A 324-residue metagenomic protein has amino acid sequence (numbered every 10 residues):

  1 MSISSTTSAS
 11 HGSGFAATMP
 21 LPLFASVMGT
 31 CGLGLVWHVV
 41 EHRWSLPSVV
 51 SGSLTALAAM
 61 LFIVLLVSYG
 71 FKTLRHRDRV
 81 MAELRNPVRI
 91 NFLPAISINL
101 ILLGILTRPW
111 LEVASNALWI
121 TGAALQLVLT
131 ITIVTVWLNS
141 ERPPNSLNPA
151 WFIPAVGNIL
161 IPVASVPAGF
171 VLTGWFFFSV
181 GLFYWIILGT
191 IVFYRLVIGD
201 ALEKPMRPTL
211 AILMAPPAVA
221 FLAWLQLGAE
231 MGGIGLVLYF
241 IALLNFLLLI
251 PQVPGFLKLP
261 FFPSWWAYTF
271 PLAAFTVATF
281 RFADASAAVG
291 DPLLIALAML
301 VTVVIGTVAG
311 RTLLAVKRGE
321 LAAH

Functional and structural regions predicted by a protein language model:
I3, T7-V36, T55, R77-L102 (+8 more regions): Juxtamembrane helix-loop boundaries in multi-pass membrane proteins
A16, W44-T55, R85-P87, V113-L118 (+3 more regions): Interfacial loop-to-helix junctions that mark the boundaries of transmembrane helices in multi-pass membrane
M28-L35, T55-A58, F62-K72, I98 (+10 more regions): Helical transmembrane-bundle signal
V40, P47-V50, I198-A201, T209-G233 (+1 more regions): Membrane-helix boundary elements
R43-L46, V171, G228-I234, F256-P260 (+1 more regions): Extracellular/periplasmic helix-loop-helix junctions in multi-pass membrane proteins
S45-A114: Membrane helical hairpin/interfacial module
G52-V64, V113-L127, L172-I187, G233-L244 (+1 more regions): Structural signature of hydrophobic alpha-helical transmembrane segments
L225-L272: Glycine/small-residue-rich hydrophobic helix-like segments
